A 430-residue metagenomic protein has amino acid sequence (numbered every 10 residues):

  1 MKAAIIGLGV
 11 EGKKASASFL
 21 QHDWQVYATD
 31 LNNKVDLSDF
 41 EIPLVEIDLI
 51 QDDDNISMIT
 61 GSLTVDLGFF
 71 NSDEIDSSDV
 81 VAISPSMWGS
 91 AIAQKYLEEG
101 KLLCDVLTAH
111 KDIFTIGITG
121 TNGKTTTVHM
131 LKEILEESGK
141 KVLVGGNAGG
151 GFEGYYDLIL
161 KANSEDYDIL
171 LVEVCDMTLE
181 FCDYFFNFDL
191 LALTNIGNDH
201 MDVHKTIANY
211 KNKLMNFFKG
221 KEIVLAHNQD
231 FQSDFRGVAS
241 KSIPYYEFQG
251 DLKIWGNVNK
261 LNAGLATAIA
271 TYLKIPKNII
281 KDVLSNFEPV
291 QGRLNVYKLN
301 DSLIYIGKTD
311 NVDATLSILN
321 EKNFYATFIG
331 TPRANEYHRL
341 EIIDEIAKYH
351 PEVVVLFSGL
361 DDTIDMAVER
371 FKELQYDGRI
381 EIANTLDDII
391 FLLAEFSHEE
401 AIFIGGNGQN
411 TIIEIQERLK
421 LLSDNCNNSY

Functional and structural regions predicted by a protein language model:
M1-G117: Short, basic phosphate-binding NTP loop
M1-V35, I42-I50, S77, T271 (+3 more regions): ATP-dependent carboxylate-amine ligase
A3, V81, T115-I116, V142 (+3 more regions): Conserved hydrophobic helix-helix packing surfaces used for dimerization/oligomerization
V10, N122-T126, K260: Residue-level detector of alpha-helix initiation sites
F19, V81, I118, E173 (+5 more regions): Residue-level signal for inorganic ion chemistry
F19-L20, Y184-N198, W255-P289: A conserved, hydrophobic alpha-helical segment in the catalytic core of large ATP/adenylate-utilizing enzymes
D30-K34, F70, A82-I92, D176-T178 (+3 more regions): Short, polar loop motifs at secondary-structure junctions
S72-D76, P85-E222, Q232-G237: Phosphate-binding loop of NTP-binding sites
